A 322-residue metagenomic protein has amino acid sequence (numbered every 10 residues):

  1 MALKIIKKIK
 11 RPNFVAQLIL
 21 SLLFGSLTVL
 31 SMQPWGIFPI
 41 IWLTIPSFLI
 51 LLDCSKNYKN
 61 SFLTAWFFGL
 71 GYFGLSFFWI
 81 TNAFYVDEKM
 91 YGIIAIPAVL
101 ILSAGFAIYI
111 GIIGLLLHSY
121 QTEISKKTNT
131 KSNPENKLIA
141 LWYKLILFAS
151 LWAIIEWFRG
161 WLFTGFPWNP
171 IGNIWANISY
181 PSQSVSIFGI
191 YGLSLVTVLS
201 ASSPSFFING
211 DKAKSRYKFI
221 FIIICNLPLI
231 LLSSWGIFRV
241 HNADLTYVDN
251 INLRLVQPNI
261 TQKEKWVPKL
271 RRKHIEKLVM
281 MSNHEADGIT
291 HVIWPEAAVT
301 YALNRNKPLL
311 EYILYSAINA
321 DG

Functional and structural regions predicted by a protein language model:
A2-V240: Membrane-embedded alpha-helical bundles of multi-pass enzymes that act on lipidic or dolichyl-linked glycan substrates
I237-G322: Soluble catalytic regions of membrane-associated enzymes that act on cell-envelope and secretory-pathway components
